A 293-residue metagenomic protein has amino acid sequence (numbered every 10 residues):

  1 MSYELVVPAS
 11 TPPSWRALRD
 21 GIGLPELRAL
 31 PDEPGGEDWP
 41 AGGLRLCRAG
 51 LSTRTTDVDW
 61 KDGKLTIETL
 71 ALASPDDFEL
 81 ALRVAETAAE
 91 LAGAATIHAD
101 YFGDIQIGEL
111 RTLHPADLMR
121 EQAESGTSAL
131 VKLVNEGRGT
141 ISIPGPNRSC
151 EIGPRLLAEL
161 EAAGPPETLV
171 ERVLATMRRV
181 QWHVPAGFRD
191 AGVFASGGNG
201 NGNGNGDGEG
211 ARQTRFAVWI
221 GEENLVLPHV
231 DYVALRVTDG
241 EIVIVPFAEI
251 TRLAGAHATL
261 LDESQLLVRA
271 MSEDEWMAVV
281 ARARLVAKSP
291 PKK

Functional and structural regions predicted by a protein language model:
M1-A41, A129-E161, R284-K293: Short, extreme N-terminal segment that most often corresponds to the first beta-strand
D20-A29, E79, H114, L118-M119: Extracellular/virion structural assembly segments
I22-D76, L227, L235: Short, intrinsically disordered low-complexity segments
D77-F102: Acidic, low-complexity cytosolic segments
I97-M119: Short, highly charged C-terminal tails/helix-capping segments
R111-G200, G206-I244: Aromatic/basic-lined ligand-recognition segments that form π-stacking hydrophobic pockets flanked by Lys/Arg to engage
Y232-K293: Extended, charged low-complexity segments that frequently continue into or abut oligomerization scaffolds
